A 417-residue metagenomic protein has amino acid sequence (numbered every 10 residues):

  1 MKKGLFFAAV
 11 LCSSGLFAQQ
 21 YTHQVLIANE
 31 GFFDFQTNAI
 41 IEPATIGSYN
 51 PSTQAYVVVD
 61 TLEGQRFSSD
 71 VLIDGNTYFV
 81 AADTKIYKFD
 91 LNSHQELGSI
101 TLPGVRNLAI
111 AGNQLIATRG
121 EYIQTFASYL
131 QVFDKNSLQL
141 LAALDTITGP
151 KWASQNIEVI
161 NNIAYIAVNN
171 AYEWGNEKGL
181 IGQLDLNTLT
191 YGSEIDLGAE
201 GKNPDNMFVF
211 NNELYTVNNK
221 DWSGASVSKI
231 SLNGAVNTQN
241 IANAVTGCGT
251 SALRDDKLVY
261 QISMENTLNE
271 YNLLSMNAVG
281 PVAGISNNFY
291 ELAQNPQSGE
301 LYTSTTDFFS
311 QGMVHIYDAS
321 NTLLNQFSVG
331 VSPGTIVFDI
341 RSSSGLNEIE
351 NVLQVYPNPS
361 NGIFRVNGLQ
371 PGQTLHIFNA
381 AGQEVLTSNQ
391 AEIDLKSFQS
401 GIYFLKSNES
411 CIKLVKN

Functional and structural regions predicted by a protein language model:
A18-Q54: An edge-strand/N-cap motif at the start of beta-rich repeat modules
I27, V80, A117, I166 (+3 more regions): Residue position within the beta-strands of beta-propeller blades
Q36-E42, A81, Y122-S128, Y172-G179 (+3 more regions): Short, solvent-exposed loop/turn segments at conserved positions within beta-propeller repeat blades
P51-T53, D90-H94, D134-L138, D185-L189 (+3 more regions): Short loop/turn segments that connect beta-strands within beta-propeller blades
Q54-E63, H94-I100, Q139-I147, T190-L197 (+3 more regions): A short beta-strand motif characteristic of beta-propeller blades
G64-G75, P103-G112, G149-V159, A199-F210 (+3 more regions): Repeated scaffold domains used in trafficking and secretory/extracellular systems, primarily beta-propellers
L274, E348-N417: C-terminal outer-membrane/trafficking sorting elements
D307-S342: Blade-level signature of beta-propeller repeat domains, shared across WD40, Kelch, NHL, RCC1 and BNR/Asp-box propellers
